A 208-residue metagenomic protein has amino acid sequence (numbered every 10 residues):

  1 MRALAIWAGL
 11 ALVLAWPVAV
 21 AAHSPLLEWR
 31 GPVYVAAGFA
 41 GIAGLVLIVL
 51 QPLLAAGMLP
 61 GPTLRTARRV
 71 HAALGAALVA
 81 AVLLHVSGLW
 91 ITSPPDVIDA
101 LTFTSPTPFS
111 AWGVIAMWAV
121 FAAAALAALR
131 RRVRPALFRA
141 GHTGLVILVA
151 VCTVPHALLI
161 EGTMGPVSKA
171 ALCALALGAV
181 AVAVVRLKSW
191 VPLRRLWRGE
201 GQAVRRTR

Functional and structural regions predicted by a protein language model:
M1-R208: Membrane-embedded alpha-helical bundles that constitute the cytochrome b-like, heme-associated redox core of multi-pass
